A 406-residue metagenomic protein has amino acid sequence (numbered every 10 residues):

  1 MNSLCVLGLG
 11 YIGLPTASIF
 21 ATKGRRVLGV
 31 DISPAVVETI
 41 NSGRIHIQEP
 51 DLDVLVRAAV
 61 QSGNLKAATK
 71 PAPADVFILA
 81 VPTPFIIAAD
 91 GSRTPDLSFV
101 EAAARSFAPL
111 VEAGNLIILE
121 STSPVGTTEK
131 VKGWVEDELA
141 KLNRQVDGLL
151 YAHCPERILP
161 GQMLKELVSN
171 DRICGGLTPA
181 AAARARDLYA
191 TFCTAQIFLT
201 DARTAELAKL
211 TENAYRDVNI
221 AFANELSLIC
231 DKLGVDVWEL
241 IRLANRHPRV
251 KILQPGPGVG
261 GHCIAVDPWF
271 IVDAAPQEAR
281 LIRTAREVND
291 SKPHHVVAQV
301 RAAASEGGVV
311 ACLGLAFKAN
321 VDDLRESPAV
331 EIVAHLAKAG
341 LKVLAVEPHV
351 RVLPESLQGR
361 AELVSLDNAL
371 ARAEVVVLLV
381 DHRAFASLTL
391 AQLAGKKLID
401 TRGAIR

Functional and structural regions predicted by a protein language model:
M1-R406: Structural/interface elements that position substrates and couple domains in central-metabolism enzymes
